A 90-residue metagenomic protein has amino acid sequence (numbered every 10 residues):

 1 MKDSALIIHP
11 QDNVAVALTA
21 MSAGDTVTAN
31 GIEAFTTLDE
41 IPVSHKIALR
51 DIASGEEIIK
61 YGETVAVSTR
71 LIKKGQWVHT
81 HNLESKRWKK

Functional and structural regions predicted by a protein language model:
M1-T37: Extended boundary segments
S22, D39-V43, R70-K74: A short, sequence-level motif marking secondary-structure junctions
T28, E33-Y61, V67: Compact, glycine-rich, soluble single-domain proteins
Y61-R87: C-terminal structural segments of small proteins and small subunits
